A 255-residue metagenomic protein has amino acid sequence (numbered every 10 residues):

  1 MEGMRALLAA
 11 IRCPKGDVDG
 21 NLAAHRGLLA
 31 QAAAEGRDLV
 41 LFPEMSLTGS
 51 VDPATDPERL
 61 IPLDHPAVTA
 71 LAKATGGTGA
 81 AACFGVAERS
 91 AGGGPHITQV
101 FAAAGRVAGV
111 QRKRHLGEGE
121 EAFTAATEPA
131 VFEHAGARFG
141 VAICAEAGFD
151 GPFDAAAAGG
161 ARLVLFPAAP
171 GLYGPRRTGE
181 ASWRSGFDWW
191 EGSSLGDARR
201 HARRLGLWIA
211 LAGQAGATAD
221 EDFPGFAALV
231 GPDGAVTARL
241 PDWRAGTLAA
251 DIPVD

Functional and structural regions predicted by a protein language model:
M1-L39: N-terminal glycine-/serine-/threonine-rich phosphate-binding loop
G3-P14, T98, V110-R112, V131 (+2 more regions): Active-site-proximal beta-strand elements of phosphoester/diester hydrolases
N21, A32-R59, A82-C83, E146 (+3 more regions): Active-site beta-strand/loop signature of hydrolases that rely on acidic residues for catalysis
L63, A67-A81, G148-A245: CN hydrolase (nitrilase-like) catalytic-core segments centered on the catalytic cysteine and neighboring Lys/Glu
F84-V86, I97-F101, A130, A227-L229 (+1 more regions): Short beta-strand scaffold segments in enzyme catalytic cores
G105, Q111, A238-L240: Short hydrophobic alpha-helix segments
K113-T127, P241-D255: A short, polar/charged loop-to-alpha-helix boundary motif
